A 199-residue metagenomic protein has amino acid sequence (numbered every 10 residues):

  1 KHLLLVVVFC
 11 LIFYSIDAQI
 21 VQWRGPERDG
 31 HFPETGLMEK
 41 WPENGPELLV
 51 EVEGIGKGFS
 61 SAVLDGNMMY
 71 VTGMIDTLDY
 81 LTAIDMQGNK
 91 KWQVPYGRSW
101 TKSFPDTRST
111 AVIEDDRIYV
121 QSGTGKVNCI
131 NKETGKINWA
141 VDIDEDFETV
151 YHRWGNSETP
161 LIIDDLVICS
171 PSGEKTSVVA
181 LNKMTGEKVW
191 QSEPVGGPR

Functional and structural regions predicted by a protein language model:
H2-Y14: Sec-dependent N-terminal signal peptides
A18-R199: Noncatalytic, solvent-exposed loop/strand surfaces of beta-propeller-type extracellular/periplasmic domains
